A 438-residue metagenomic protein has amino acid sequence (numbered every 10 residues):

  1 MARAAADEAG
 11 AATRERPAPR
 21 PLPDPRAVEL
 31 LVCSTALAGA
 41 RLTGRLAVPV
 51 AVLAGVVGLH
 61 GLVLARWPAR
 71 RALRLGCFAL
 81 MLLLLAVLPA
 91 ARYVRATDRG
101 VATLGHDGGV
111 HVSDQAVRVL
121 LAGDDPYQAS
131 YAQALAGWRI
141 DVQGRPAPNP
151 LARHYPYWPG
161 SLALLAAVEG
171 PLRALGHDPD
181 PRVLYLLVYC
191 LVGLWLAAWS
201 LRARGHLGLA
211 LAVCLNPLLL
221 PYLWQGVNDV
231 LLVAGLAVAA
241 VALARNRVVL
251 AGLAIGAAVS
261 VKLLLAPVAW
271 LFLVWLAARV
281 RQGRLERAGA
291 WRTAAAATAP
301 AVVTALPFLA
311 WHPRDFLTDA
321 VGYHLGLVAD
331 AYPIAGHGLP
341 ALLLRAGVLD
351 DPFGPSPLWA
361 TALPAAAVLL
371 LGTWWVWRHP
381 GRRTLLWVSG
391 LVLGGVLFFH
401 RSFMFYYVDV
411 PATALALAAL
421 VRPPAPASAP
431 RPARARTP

Functional and structural regions predicted by a protein language model:
A2-L75, L85-A210, L215-A237, L276-V408 (+1 more regions): Primarily membrane-embedded glycan-assembly and transfer machineries that use lipid-linked glycans
D7, V261, A435-R436: Generic cytosolic/nucleocytoplasmic N-terminal low-complexity/intrinsically disordered segments
A65-R70, A242-A251, L273-A288, A419-P438: Membrane-interface junctions at the ends of membrane-embedded or membrane-associated helices
L80-L82, A294-V302, S428-P438: Signature aromatic-anchored transmembrane alpha helix within multi-pass, membrane-resident enzymes that catalyze glycan
P217-P221, L236-A242, V248-V274, V392-L397: Membrane-interface alpha helices of multi-pass inner-membrane proteins
A257, A362-L363, A425: Intrinsic disorder/low-complexity segments
P411-A414: Hydrophobic core/packing positions within alpha-helical solenoid repeats
